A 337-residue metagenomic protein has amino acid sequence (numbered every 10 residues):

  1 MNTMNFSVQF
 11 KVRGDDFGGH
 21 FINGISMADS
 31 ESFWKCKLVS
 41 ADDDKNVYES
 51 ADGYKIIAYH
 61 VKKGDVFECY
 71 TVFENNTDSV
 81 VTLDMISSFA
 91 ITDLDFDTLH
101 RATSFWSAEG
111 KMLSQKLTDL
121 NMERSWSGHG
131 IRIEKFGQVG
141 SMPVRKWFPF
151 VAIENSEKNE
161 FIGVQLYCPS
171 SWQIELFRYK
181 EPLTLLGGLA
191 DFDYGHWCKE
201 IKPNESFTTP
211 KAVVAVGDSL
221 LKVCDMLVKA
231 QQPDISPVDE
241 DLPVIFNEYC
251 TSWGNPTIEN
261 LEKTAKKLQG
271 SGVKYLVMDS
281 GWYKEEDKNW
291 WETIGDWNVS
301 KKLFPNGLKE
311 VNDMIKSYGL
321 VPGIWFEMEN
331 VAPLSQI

Functional and structural regions predicted by a protein language model:
N2-Y179, G195: Polysaccharide-binding surfaces and accessory modules of carbohydrate-active proteins
N76-D78, V216-G217, E329-V331: Short coil/turn motifs at secondary-structure junctions
C168, P182-L183, S252: Primarily single-stranded nucleic-acid-binding OB-fold modules
T184-H196: Short, structured beta-strand/loop micro-motifs enriched in basic residues and often containing a Trp
K199-G217: Short Pro-Gly-centered flexible turn/kink motifs
A215-P243, C250: Terminal connector regions
D239-I337: Aromatic-lined carbohydrate-binding/catalytic grooves of carbohydrate-active enzymes
